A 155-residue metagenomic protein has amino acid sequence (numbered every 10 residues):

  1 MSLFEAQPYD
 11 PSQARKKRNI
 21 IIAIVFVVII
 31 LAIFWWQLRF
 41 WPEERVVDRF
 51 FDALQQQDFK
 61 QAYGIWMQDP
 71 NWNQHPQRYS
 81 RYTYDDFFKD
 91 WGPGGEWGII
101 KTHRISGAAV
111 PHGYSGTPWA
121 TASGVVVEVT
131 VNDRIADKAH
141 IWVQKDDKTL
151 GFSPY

Functional and structural regions predicted by a protein language model:
S2, P8-P11, A120, E128-Y155: Short beta-strand edge/turn micro-motifs at domain boundaries
L3-D52, Q56: Short, low-complexity N-terminal intrinsically disordered segments enriched in polar/charged residues
E43-E44, D52, Q56-F59, Q77-S80 (+2 more regions): Short linear sequence motifs
V46-V47, V125-V127: Hydrophobic aliphatic residue packing
V47-R49, A62, K148: Generic alpha-helical hydrophobic packing signal
K60, G64-G124: Short solvent-exposed beta->alpha transition segments
